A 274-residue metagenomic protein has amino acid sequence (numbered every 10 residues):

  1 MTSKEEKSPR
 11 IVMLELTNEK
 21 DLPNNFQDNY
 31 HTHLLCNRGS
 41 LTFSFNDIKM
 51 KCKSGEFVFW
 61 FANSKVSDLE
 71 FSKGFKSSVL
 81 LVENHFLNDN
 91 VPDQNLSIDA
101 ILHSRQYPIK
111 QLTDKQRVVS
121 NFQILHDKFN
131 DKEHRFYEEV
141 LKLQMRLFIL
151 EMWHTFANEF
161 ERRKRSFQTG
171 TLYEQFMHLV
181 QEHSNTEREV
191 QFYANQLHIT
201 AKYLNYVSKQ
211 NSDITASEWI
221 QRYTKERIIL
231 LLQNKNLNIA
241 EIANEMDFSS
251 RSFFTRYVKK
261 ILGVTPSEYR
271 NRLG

Functional and structural regions predicted by a protein language model:
M1-K53: Generic protein-terminus/edge-of-domain signal
T2-E6, F71-N130: A hydrophobic/aromatic-rich effector-binding and dimerization subdomain of bacterial HTH-type transcriptional regulators
T42-S44, W60, K65-S72: Short beta-strand His + acidic residue motifs that chelate non-heme Fe in jelly-roll/DSBH and cupin folds
G55, L204-N205, F253-F254, V258: Short hydrophobic/aromatic patch on the recognition helix
K110-Q111, K132-V140, M152-L197, Q210-R222: Short, Lys/Arg-enriched, Trp-marked, Pro/Gly-tolerant hinge/linker segments that flank
Q191-F192, Y203, E241: Alpha-helical residues within helix-turn-helix
Q196, E245-M246, I261: Residues within the alpha-helical elements of helix-turn-helix
Q210-T255, N271-G274: Terminal helix-turn-helix DNA-binding modules in bacterial transcription factors
